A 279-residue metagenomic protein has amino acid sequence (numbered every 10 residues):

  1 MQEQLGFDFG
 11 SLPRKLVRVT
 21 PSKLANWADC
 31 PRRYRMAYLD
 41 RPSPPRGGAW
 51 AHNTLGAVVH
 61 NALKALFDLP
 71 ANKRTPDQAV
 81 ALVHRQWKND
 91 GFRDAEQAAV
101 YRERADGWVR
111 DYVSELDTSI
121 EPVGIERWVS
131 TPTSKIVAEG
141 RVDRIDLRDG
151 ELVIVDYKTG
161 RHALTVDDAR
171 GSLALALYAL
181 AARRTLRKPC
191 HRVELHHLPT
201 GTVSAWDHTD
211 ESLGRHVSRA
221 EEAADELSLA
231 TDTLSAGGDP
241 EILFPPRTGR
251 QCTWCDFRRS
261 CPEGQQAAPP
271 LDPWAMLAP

Functional and structural regions predicted by a protein language model:
G6-K23: Charged, compositionally biased N-terminal leader segments and the immediate start of the first structured element
F9, A181-P279: Metal-dependent nuclease catalytic regions and adjoining charged, substrate-binding loops involved in nucleic-acid end
T20, E121-R127, A138-V142, T248: Short beta-strand or tight-loop elements that sit immediately N-terminal to catalytic metal-binding acidic residues
P21-P44, G48-L69, R102, D106 (+2 more regions): Nuclease catalytic cores
P31-L39, E151-D156, D225-L229: Active-site-adjacent bridging/hinge elements
A51, L55, Q97, Y101 (+2 more regions): Hydrophobic (often cysteine-bearing) scaffold residues that line and stabilize catalytic clefts of nucleotide/cofactor
N61-W128, P132: A non-catalytic, helix-rich entry segment at domain boundaries
W128-E222: Mg2+/Mn2+-dependent nuclease catalytic core
